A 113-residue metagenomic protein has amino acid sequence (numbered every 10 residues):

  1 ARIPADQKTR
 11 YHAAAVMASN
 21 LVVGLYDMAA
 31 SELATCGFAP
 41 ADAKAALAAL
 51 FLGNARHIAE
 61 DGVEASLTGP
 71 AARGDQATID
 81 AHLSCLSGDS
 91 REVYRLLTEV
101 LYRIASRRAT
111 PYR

Functional and structural regions predicted by a protein language model:
A1-A18, A39-K44: Conserved Rossmann-fold dehydrogenase catalytic segment
R2-I3, L25-M28, L96: Glycine-rich loops and low-complexity Gly/Arg-rich segments that provide flexible linkers or classic glycine-based
I3, M17, L21, L52-R56: Membrane-targeting and insertion segments and their boundary/processing signals
K8, G24, A77: Short alpha-helical
A15-A18, V22, Y94, T98: Amphipathic, non-transmembrane alpha-helical scaffold segments
L21-G37, P70: N-terminal glycine-rich phosphate-binding loop for ADP-containing cofactors
L33-P40, Y102-S106: Active-site-proximal helix-loop elements at catalytic-domain edges
K44-R113: NAD(P)-dependent Rossmann-like dehydrogenase/reductase catalytic/cofactor-binding core
